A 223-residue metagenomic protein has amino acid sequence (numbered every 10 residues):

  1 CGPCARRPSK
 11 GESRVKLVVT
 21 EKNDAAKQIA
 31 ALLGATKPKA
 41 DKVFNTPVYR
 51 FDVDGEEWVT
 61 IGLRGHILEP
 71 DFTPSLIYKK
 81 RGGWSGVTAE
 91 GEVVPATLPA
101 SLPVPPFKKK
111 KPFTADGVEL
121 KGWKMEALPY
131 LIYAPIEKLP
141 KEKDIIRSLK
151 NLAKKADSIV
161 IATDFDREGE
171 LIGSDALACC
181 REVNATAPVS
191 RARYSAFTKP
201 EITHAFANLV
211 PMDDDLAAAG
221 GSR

Functional and structural regions predicted by a protein language model:
C1-R14: Short, Lys/Arg-enriched N-terminal segments with co-localized hydrophobic residues within the first ~10-30 amino acids
E12-R223: Intrinsically disordered, low-complexity regulatory segments
